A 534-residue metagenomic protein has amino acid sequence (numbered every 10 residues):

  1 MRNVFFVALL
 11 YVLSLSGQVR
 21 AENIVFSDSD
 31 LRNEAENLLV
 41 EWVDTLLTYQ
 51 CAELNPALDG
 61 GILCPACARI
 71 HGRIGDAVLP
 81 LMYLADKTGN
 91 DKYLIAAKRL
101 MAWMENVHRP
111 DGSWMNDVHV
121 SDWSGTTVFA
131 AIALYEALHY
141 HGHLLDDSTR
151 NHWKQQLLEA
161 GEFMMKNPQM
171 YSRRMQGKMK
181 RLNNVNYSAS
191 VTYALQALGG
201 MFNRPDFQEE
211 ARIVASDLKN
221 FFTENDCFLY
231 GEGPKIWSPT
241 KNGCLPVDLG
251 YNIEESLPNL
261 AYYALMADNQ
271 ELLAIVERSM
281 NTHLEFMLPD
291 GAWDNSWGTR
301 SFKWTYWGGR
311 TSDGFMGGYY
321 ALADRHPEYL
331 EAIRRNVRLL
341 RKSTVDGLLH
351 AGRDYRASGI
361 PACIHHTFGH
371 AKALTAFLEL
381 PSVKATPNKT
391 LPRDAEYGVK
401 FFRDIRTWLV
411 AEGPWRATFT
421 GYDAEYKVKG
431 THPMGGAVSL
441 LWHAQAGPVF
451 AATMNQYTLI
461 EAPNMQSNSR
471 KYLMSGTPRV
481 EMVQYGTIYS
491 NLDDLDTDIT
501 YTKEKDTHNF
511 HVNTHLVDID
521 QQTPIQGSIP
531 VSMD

Functional and structural regions predicted by a protein language model:
F5-S14: Bacterial N-terminal signal peptides
L15-R20: Sec/Tat signal peptide C-region and signal peptidase I cleavage site
A21-D76, Y83-A102, N106-S113, L158 (+1 more regions): Low-complexity, Ser/Thr/Pro/Gly-enriched N-terminal "stalk/linker" regions
E22-L31, G75-D91, F129-T149, S190-P205 (+3 more regions): Well-ordered alpha-helical scaffold segments within catalytic/enzyme domains
T48-G75, D111-F129, M165-A189, N225-E255 (+4 more regions): Solvent-exposed loop and edge beta-strand segments that line ligand/cofactor-binding and catalytic clefts
D147-K235, L249, M266, L273-M280: Eukaryote-skewed repeat-based solenoidal scaffolds used as protein-protein interaction platforms, primarily
Q270-A274, R278, L284-D534: Extended polysaccharide-engagement surfaces of secreted carbohydrate-active enzymes
